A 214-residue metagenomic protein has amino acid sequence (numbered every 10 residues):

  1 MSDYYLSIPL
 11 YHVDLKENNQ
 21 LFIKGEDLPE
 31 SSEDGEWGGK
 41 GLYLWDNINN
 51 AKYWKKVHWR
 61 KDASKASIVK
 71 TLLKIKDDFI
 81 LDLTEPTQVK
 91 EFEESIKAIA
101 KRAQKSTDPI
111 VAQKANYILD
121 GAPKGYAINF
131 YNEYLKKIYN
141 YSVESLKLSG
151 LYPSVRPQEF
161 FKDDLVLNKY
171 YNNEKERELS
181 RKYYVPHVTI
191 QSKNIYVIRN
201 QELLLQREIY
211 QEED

Functional and structural regions predicted by a protein language model:
M1-G38: ADP-ribose/NAD+-binding catalytic cleft of ART/PARP-like enzymes
S7-H12, K24, K70-D214: Active-site and NAD+-binding cores of ADP-ribose-processing enzymes
K16, N49-A51, K76: Short, solvent-exposed loop/turn segments at secondary-structure junctions
Q20-L21, Y53-W54, L81: Short helix/loop capping segments that flank catalytic or ligand/cofactor-binding pockets
L28-E33, D62-S64, T87-E93: Short, low-complexity, polar/charged sequence segments that are solvent-exposed and flexible
S32-W59: Extended catalytic/binding region for NAD+/ADP-ribose chemistry, centered on the ART fold
H58-K70: Cytochrome P450 catalytic domain signature, combining two hallmark sequence patches
